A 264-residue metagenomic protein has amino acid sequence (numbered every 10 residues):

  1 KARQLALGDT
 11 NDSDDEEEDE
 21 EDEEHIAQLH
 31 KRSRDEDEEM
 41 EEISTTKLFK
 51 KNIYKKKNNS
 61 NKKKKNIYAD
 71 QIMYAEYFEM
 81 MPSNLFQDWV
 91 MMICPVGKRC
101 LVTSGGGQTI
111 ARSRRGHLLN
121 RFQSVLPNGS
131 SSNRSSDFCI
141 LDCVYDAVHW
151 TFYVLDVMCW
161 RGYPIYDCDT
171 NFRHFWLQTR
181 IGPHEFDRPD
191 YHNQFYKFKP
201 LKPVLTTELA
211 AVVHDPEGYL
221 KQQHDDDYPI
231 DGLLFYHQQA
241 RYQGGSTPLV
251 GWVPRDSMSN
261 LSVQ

Functional and structural regions predicted by a protein language model:
K1-N58: Low-complexity, highly charged intrinsically disordered N-terminal segments that act as targeting/localization
L5-H25, E38, I72-R112, R188-Q264: Nucleic-acid 5′ end/cap handling module spanning
M40-Y153, V157-G182: Covalent nucleotidyltransferase core used to form phosphodiester bonds in nucleic acids
P183-D187: Flexible helix-coil linker/hinge segments at domain or subdomain boundaries
